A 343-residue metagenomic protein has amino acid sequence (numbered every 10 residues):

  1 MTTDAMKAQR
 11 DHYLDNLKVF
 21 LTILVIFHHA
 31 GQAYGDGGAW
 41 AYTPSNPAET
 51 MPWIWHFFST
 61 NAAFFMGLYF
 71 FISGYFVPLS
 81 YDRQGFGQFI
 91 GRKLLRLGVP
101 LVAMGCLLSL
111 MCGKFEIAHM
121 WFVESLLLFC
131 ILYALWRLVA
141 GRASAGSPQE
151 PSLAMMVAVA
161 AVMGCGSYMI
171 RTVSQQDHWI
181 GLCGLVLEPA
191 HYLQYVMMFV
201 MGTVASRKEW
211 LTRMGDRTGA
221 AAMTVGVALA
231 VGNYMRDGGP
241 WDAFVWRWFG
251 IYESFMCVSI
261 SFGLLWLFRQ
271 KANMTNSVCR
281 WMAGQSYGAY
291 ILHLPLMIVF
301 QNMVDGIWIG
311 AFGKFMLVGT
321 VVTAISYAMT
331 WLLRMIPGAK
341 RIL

Functional and structural regions predicted by a protein language model:
T2-L343: Alpha-helical transmembrane segments and their immediate juxtamembrane cytosolic regions
